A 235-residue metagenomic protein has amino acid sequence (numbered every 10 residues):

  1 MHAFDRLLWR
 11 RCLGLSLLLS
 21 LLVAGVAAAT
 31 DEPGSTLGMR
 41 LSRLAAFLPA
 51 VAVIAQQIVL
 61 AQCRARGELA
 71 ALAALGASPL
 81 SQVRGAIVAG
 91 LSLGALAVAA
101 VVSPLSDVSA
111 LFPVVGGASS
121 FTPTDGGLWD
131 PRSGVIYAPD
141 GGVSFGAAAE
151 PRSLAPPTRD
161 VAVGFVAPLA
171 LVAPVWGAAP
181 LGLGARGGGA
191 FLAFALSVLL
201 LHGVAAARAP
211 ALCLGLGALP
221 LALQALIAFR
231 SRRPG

Functional and structural regions predicted by a protein language model:
M1-R66, P79, R84-T124, E150-G235: Transmembrane alpha-helices
Q57-I58, P123, G127-D130, V135-P139: Hydrophobic alpha-helical segments characteristic of transmembrane helices
E68-A71: Residue-level recognition of specific faces of alpha-helices
A73-P79: Short helix-to-coil transition segments within interhelical loops that connect adjacent transmembrane helices
P131-L154: Low-complexity, acidic polar-rich segments
